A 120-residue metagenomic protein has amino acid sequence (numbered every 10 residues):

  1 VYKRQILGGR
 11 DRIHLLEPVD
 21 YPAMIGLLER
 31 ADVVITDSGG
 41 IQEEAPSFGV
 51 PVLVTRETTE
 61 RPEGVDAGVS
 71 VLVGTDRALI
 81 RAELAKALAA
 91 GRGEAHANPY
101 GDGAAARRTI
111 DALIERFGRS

Functional and structural regions predicted by a protein language model:
K3-S120: Nucleotide-activated sugar donor-binding and catalytic core shared by glycosyltransferases and related lipid-linked
